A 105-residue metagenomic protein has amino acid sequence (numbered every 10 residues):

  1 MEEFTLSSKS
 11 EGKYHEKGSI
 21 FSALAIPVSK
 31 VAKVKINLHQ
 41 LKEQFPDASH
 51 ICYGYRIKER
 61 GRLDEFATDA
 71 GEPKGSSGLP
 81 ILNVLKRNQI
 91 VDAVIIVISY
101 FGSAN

Functional and structural regions predicted by a protein language model:
M1-S76: C-terminal regulatory domains involved in ligand/effector binding and gene-expression control
K42, L85-I90: Signal for well-folded cores of large energy- and translation-related assemblies
G78-K86: Short, charged beta->alpha transition segments
V91-F101: Glycine- and acidic-rich phosphate- and metal-coordinating loops
A104-N105: Well-ordered alpha/beta subsegment
